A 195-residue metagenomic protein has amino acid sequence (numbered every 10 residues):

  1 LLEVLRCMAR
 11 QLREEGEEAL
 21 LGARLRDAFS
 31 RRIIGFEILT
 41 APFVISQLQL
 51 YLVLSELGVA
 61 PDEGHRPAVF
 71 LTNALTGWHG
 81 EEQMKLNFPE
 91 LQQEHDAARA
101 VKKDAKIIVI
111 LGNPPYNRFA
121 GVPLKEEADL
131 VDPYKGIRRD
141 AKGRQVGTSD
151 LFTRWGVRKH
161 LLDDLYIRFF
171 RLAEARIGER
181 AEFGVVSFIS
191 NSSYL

Functional and structural regions predicted by a protein language model:
L1-L195: SAM-dependent methyltransferase catalytic region
